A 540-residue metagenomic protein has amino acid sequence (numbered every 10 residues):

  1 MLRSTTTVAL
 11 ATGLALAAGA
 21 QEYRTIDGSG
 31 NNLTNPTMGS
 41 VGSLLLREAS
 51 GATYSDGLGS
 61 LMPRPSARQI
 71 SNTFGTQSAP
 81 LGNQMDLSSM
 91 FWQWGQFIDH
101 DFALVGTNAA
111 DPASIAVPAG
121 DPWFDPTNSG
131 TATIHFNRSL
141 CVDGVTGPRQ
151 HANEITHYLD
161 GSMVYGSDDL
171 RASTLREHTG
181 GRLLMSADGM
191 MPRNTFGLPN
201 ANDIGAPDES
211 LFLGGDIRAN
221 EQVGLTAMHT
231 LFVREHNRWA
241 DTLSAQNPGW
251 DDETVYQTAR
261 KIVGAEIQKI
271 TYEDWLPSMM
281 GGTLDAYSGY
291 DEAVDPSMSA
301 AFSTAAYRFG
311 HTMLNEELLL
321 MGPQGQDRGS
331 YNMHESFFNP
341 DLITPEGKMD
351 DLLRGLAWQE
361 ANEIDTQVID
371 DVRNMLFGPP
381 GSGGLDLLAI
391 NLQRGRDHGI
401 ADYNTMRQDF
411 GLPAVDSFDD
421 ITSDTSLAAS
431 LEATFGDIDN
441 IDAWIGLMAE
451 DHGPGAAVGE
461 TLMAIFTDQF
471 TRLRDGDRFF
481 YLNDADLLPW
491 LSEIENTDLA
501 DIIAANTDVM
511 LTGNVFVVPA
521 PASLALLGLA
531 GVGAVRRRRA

Functional and structural regions predicted by a protein language model:
M1-T6: Bacterial N-terminal signal peptides that target proteins for export
T7-V8, A18, D251: Cleavable N-terminal signal peptides
L14-A20: Sec/Tat signal peptide C-region and signal peptidase I cleavage site
A20-R238, T242, K261, A265-A389 (+4 more regions): N-terminal accessory/cap region of cofactor-dependent oxidoreductases and related radical enzymes
W239-V255: Inter-helical turn/loop segments and adjacent helix faces that build the functional surface of alpha-helical bundle
W250-V255, A414-T422: Short, surface-exposed acidic
P519-R536: A short, hydrophobic C-terminal helix/tail in secreted or cell-surface proteins
R538-A540: Membrane-interface capping segments at transmembrane-helix boundaries
